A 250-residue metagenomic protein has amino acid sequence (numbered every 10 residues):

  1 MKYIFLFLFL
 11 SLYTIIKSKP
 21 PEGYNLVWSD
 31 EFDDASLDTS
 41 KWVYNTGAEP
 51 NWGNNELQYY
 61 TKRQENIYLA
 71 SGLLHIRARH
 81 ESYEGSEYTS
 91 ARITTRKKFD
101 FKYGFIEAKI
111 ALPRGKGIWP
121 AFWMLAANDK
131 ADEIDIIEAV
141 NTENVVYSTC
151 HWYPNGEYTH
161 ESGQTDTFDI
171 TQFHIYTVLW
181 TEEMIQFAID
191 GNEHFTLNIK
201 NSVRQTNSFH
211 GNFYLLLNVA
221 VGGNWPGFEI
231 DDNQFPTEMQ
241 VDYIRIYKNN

Functional and structural regions predicted by a protein language model:
M1-K19: Bacterial Sec-dependent N-terminal signal peptides
S18-N250: GH16 jelly-roll
